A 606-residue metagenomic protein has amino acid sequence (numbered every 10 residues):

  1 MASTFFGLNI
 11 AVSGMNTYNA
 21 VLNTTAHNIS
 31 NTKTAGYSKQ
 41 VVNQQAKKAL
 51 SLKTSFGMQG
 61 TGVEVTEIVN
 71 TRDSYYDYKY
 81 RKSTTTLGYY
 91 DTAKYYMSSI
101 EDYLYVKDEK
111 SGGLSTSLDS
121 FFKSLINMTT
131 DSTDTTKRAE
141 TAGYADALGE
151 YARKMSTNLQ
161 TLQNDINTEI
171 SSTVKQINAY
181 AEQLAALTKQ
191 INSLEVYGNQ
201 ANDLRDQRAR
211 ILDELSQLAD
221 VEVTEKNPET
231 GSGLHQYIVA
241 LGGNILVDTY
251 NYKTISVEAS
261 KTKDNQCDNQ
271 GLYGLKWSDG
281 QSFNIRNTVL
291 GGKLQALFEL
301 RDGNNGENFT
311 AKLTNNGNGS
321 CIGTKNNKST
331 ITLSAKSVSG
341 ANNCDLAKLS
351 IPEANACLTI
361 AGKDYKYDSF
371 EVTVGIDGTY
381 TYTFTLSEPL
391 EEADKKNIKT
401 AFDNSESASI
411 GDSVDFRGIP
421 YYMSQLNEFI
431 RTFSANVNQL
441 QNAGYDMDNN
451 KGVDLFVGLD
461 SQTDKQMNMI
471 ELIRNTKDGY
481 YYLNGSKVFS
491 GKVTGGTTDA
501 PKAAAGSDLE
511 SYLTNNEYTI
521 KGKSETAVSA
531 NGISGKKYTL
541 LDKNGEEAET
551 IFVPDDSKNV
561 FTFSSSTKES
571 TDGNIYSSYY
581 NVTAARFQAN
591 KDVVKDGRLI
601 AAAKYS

Functional and structural regions predicted by a protein language model:
M1-S606: Structural signature of extracellular appendage/secretion-system components
